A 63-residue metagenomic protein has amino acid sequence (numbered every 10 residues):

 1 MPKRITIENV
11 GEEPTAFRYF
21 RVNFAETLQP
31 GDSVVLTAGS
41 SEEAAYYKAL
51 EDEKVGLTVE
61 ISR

Functional and structural regions predicted by a protein language model:
M1, A25-T27, L57-R63: Extracellular ectodomain segments of secreted/surface proteins
M1-K3, T37: N-terminal targeting leader peptides, primarily classical Sec-type signal peptides for secretion
I5-E13: Asparagine-centered strand-capping/turn motif at beta-strand->loop junctions
I5-T6, F20-N23, G56: Small/flexible residues
V10, Q29, L50-K54: A generic structural signal for short, non-catalytic loop/turn and secondary-structure boundary residues
P14-R18: Short, structured beta-strand/loop micro-motifs enriched in basic residues and often containing a Trp
F20-E43: Intrinsically disordered, low-complexity Pro/Gly/Ser/Thr-rich segments with frequent PxxP/GP/PP motifs and embedded
E42-R63: Short, mixed-charge low-complexity intrinsically disordered segments
